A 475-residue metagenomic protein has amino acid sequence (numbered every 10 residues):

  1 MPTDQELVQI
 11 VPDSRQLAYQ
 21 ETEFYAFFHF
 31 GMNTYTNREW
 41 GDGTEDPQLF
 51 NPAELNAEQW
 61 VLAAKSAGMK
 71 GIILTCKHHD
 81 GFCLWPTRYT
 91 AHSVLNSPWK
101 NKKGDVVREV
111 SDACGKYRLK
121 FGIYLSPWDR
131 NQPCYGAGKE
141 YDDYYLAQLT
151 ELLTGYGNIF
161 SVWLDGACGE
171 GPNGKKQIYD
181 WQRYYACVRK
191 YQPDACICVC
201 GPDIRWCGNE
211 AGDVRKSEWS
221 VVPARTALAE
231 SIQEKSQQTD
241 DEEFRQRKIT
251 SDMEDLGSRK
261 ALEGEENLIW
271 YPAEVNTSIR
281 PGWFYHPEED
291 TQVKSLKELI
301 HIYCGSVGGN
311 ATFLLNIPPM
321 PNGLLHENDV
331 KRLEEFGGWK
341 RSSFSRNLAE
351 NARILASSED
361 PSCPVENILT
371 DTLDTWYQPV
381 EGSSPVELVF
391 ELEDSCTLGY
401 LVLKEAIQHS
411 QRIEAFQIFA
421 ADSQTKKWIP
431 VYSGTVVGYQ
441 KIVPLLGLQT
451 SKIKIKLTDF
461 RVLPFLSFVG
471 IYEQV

Functional and structural regions predicted by a protein language model:
M1-S384, V389-F390, D394-T397, V402-Q411 (+4 more regions): Mature catalytic domains of secreted/periplasmic carbohydrate-active enzymes
F416-I418: Short beta-strand elements bearing conserved aromatic residues within extracellular beta-rich modules
L448-K452: Extracellular Ig-like/FN3 beta-sandwich strand-entry sites
